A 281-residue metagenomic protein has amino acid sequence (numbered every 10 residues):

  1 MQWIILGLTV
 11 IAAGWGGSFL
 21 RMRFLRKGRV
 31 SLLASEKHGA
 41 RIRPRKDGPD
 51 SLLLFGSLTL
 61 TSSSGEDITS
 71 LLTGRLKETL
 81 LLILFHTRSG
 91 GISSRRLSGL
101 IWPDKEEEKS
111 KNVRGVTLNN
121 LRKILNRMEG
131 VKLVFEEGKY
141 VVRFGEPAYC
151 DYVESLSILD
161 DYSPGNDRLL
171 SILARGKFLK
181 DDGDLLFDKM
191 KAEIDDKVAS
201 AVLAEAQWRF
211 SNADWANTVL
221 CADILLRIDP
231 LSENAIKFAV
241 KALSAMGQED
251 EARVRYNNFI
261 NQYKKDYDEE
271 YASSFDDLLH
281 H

Functional and structural regions predicted by a protein language model:
M1-I5: Juxtamembrane/start-of-transmembrane alpha-helix segments at the extracytoplasmic/lumenal side of membrane anchors
L6-G74, K132, G138-K139: Short boundary/linker motifs that mark transitions into or out of structured domains
K46-L52, V116-P147, Y263-S274: DNA-binding patch around the recognition helix
D67-I101, L121: Short amphipathic alpha-helical recognition elements used for nucleic-acid or partner binding across transcription
L71, F85, E106-K109, V141-H281: Intrinsically disordered, charged and Pro/Gly-enriched terminal/linker segments that flank large helical-solenoid
G90-L100, K105-E106, G130, V134 (+1 more regions): Short beta-strand->alpha-helix linker/helix-N-cap micro-motif that forms a surface specificity/interaction loop
V113: A conserved beta-strand->loop->alpha-helix hinge within the catalytic CA
